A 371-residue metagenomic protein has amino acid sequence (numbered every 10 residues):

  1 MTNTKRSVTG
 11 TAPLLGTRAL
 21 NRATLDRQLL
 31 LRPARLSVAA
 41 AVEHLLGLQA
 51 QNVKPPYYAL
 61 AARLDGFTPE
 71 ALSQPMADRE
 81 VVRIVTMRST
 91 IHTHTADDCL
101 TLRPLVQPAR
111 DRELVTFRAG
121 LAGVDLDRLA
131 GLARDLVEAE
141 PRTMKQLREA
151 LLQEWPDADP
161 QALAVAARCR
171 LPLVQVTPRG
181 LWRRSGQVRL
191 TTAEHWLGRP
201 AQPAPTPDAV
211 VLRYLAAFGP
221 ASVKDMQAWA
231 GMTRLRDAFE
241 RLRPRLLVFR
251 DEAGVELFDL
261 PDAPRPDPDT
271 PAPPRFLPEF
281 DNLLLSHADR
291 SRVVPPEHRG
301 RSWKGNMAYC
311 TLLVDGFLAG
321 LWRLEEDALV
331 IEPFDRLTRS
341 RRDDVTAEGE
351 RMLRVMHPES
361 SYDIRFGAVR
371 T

Functional and structural regions predicted by a protein language model:
M1-R290, P296-T371: Long, low-complexity intrinsically disordered regions
